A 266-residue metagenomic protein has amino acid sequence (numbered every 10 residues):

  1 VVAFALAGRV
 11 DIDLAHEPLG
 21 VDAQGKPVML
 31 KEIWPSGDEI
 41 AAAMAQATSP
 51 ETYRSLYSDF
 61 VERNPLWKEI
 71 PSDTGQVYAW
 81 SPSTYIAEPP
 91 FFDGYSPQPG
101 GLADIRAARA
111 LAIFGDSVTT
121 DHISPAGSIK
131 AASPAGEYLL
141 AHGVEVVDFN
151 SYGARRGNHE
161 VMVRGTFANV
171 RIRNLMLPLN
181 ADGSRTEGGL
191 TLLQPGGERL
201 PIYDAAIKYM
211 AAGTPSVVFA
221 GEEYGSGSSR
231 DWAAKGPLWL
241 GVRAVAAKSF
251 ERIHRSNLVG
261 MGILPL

Functional and structural regions predicted by a protein language model:
V1-L266: Fe-S-dependent hydro-lyases/dehydratases of central metabolism
